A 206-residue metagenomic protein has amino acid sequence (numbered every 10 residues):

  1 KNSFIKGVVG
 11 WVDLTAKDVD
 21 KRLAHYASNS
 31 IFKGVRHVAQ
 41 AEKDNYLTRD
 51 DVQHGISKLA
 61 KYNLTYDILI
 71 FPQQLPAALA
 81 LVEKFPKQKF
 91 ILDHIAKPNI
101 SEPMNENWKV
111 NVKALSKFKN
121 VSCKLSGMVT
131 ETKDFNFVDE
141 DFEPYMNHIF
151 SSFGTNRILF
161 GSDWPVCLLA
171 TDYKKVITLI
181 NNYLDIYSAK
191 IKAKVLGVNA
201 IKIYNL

Functional and structural regions predicted by a protein language model:
K1-K58, Y62, I68, I100 (+3 more regions): Mid-domain alpha/beta scaffold segments of enzyme catalytic cores
V8, V35, L59, H94 (+4 more regions): Divalent metal-coordination and catalytic microenvironments
G10-D13, K124-G127, L159-G161, L196: Short beta-strand segments
W11, Y66, W108-V112, F137 (+3 more regions): Tryptophan-centric aromatic hotspots in well-structured domains and transmembrane helices
T15-D18, Q40-K43, Q73-A77, K97-I100 (+2 more regions): Active-site environment of divalent metal-dependent phosphoester hydrolases
D18-R22, A78, D134-F135, I203-L206: Short, solvent-exposed polar/charged micro-motifs at secondary-structure junctions
K33, T48-L159: Catalytic pocket-lining loop regions of alpha/beta-barrel enzymes, especially the amidohydrolase/enolase/GH5 lineages
N147-H148, S152-L159, L168-L206: Mid-to-C-terminal alpha-helical segments outside catalytic/metal-binding sites
